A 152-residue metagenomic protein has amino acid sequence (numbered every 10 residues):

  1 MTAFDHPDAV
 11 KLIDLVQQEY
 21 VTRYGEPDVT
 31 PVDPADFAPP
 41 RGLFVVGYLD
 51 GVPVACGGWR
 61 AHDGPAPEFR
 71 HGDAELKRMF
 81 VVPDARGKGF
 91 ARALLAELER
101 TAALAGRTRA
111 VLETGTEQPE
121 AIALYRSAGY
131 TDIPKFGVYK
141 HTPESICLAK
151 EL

Functional and structural regions predicted by a protein language model:
M1-K77, V82-P83, L95-E97, T101 (+2 more regions): Acetyl-CoA-dependent GNAT
F4, V111-T114, I122, R126-C147: Conserved catalytic-core motifs of GNAT/GCN5-like acyltransferases
V82-D84, K88, T116: Active-site acidic-Proline motif in GNAT/NAT acetyltransferases
G87, R100-L104, T131: Conserved amphipathic alpha-helical interaction elements at protein-protein interfaces in regulatory, energy-coupling
K88, R92, A96: Residues forming the Rossmann-fold NAD(P)(H) cofactor-binding site
L95, A102-T114: Conserved GNAT acetyl-CoA-binding A-motif
P119: Conserved catalytic core of two-component sensor histidine kinases
